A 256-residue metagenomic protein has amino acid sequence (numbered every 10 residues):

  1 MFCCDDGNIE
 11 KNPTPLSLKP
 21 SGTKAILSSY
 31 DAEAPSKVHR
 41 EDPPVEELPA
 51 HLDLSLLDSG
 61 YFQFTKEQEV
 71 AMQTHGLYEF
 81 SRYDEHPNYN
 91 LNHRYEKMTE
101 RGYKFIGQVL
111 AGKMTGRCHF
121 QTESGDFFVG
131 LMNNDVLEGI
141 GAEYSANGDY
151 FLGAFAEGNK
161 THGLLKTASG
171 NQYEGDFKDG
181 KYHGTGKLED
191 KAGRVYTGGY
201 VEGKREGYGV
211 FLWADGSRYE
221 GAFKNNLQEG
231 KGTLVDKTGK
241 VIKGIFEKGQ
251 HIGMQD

Functional and structural regions predicted by a protein language model:
M1-D256: Intrinsically disordered, low-complexity repeat tracts enriched in Gly/Pro/Ser/Thr and acidic residues, frequently
